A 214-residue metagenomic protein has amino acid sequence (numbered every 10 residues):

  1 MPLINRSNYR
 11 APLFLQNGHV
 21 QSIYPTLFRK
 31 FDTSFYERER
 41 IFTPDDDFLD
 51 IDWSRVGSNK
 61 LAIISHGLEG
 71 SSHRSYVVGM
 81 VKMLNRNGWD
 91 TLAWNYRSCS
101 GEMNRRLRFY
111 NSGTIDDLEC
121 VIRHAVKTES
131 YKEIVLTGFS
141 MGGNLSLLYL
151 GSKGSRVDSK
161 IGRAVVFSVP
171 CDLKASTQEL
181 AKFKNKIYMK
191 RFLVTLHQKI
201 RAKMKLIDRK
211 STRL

Functional and structural regions predicted by a protein language model:
M1, K127-R213: Alpha/beta-hydrolase-fold enzymes
M1-F28: N-terminal presequences and immediately downstream first alpha-helices
G18-G57: N-terminal cap/lid segment of alpha/beta-hydrolase-fold proteins
N59-G67: Short beta-strand element of the alpha/beta-hydrolase
L68-S75, N85, S100-M103: Short substrate-entry loop that stabilizes the transition state in hydrolases
Y76-A93: Short amphipathic alpha-helix adjacent to the substrate-entry channel of hydrolases
M83, R97-V135: Catalytic nucleophile-loop/oxyanion-hole region of alpha/beta-hydrolase and closely related hydrolase-like folds
